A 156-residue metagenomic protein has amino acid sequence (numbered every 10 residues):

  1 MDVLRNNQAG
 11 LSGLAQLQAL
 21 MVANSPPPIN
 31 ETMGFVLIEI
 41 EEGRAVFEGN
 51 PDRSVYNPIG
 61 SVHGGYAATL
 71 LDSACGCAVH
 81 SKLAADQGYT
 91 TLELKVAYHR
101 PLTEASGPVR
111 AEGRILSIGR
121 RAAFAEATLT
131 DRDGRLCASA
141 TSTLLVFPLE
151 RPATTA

Functional and structural regions predicted by a protein language model:
M1-A156: Terminal targeting signals and extreme-terminal segments of soluble enzymes
